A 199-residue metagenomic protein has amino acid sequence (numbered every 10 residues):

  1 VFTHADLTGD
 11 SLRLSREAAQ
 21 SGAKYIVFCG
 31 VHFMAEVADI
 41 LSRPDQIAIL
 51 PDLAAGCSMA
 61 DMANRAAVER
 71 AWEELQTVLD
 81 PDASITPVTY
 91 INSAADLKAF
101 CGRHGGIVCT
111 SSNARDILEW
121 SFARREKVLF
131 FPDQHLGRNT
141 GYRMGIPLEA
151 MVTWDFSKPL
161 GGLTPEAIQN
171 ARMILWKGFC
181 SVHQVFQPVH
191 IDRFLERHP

Functional and structural regions predicted by a protein language model:
V1-P199: The feature marks the mature, well-folded catalytic cores of soluble enzymes
